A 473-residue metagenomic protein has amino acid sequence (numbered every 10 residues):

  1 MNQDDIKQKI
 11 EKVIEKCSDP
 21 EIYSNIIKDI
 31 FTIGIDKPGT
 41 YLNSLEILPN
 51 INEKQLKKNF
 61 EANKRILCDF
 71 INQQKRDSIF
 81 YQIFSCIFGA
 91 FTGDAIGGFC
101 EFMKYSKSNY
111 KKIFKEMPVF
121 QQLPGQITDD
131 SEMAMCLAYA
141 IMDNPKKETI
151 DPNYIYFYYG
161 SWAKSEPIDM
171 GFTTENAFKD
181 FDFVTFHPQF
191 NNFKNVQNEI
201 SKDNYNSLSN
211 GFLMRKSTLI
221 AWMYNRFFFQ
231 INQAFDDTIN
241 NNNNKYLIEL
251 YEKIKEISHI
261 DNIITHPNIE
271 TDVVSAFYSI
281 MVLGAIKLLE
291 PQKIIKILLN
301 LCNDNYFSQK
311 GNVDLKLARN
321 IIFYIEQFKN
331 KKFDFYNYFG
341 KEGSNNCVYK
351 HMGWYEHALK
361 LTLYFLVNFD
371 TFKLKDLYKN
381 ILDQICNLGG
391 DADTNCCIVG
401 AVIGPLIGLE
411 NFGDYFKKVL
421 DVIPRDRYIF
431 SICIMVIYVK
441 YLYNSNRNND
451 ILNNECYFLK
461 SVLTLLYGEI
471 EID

Functional and structural regions predicted by a protein language model:
N2-D473: Structured, active/binding-site neighborhoods that engage oxygen-rich ligands
